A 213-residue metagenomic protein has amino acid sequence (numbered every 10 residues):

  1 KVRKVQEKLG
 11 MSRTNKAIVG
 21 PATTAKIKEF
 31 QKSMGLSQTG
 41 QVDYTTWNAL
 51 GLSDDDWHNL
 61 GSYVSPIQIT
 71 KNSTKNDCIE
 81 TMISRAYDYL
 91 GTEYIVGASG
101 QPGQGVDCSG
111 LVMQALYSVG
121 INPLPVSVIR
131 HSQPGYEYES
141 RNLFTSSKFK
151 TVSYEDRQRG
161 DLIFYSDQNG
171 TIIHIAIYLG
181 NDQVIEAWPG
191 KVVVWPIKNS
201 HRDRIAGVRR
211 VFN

Functional and structural regions predicted by a protein language model:
K1-A17, W57, G61-D77: Acidic, Ser/Thr/Pro/Gly-enriched interdomain connector segments
K1-L52, P125-I129, Y178: Short acidic, glycine/serine/threonine-rich helix-capping segments at coil-helix boundaries
R3, A17-A22, Q41-Y44, S73-E80 (+3 more regions): Soluble non-cytosolic domains of exported or imported proteins
E7-T14, K28-L36, G51-D55, Y87-I95 (+3 more regions): Sec-exported extracytoplasmic/periplasmic mature domains
P21-K28, T81-L143: Secreted/periplasmic proteins that engage bacterial cell-wall peptidoglycan
Q41, D54-N59, G190: Terminal recognition/anchoring or ligand-binding modules at protein termini
E80-I83, I121-V194, F212: ...with weaker cross-activation on analogous glycine-rich loops/strands in unrelated enzymes
S200-D203, G207-N213: Non-catalytic cell-wall polysaccharide-engagement segments
